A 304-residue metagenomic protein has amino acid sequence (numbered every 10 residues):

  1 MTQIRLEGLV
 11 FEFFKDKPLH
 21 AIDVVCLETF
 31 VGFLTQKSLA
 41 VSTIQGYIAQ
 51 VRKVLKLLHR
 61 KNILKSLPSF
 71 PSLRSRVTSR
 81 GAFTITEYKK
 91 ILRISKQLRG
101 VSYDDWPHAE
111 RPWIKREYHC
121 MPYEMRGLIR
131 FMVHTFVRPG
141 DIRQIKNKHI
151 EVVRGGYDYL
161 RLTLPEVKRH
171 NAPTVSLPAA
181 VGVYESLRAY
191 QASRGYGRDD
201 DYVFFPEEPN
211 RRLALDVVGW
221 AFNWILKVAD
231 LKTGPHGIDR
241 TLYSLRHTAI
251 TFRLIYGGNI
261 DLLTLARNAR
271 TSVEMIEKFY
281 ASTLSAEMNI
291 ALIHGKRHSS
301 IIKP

Functional and structural regions predicted by a protein language model:
M1-K56, N62-I63, V77-G81, G100-D105 (+4 more regions): N-terminal core-binding DNA-recognition domain of tyrosine site-specific recombinases/integrases
A21-V25, K56-A82, E87, R93 (+3 more regions): Short, charged hinge/linker segments at domain and secondary-structure junctions
V41, Q45, L64-P139, R143: Basic, Lys/Arg- and aromatic-enriched nucleic-acid-binding interface segment
I48, K146, A269, Y280: DNA major-groove recognition helix of helix-turn-helix
V77, V167-A189, D199-W224, T241: C-terminal catalytic core of Y-nucleophile DNA break-rejoin enzymes
K96-A109, K168, V181, S193-R198 (+4 more regions): C-terminal secondary-structure termini that scaffold catalytic or DNA-interacting sites
G100-H119, T135, A192-Y202, P209-R211 (+3 more regions): Short, basic (Lys/Arg/His-rich) helix/loop patches that form interaction surfaces in the mid-to-C-terminal regions
Y123, T135, Q144-A192: Conserved tyrosine-mediated DNA breakage-rejoining catalytic core shared by Y-recombinases
